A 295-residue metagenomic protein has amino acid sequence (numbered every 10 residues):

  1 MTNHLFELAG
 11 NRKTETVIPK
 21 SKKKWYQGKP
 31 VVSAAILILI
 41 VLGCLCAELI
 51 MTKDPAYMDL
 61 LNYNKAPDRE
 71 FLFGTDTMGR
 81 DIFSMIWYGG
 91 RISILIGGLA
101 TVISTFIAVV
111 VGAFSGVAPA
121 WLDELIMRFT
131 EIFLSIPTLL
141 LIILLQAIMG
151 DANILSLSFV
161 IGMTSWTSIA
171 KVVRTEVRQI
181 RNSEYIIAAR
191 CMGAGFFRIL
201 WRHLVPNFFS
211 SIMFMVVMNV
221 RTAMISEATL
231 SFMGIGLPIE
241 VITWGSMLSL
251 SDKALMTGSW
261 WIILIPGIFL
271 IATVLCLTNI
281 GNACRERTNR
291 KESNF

Functional and structural regions predicted by a protein language model:
M1-I38, N279-F295: Transmembrane alpha-helical segments of polytopic membrane transport and secretion proteins
I18-K23, K53-T101, L250-G267: Periplasmic/extracellular loop-to-transmembrane helix junction in inner-membrane transport proteins
V32-C46, L99, I103, I107 (+4 more regions): Lipid-exposed faces of alpha-helical membrane segments in multi-pass integral membrane proteins
E48-I50, I96-E131, I143: Transmembrane-helix boundary motif in ABC transporter permease subunits
L72, D76, G116-V117, L122-Q179 (+1 more regions): Generic hydrophobic transmembrane alpha-helix motif, especially the helices
T101-V102, V109, A113, D151-R202 (+2 more regions): Membrane-cytosol interface at the C-terminal ends of specific transmembrane alpha-helices in multi-pass membrane
A147-M149, V177, S226-I265, F269: Glycine-rich helix-loop "coupling/hinge" segments at transmembrane-helix boundaries in multipass transporters
T164, V217-V220, S259-F295: C-terminal transmembrane helix and the adjacent membrane-cytosol boundary/short C-terminal tail of inner/organellar
